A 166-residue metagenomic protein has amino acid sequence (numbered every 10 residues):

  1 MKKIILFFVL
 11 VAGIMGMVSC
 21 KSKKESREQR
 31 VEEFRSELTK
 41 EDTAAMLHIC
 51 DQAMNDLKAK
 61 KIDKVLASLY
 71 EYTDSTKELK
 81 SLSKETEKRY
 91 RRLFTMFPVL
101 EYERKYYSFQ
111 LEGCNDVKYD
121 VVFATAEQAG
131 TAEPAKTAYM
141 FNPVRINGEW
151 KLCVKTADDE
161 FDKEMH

Functional and structural regions predicted by a protein language model:
M1-V18: Sec-dependent bacterial lipoprotein signal peptides
V9, K61-I62: Residue-level recognition of short, well-ordered coil/turn positions that link secondary-structure elements
C20, T95-F97, A132: Catalytic cores of transferase enzymes with a strong primary signal for eukaryotic protein kinases
C20-A59: Short, low-complexity N-terminal intrinsically disordered segments enriched in polar/charged residues
C20-K23, S68, F161-D162: Low-complexity, Gly/Pro
L47-H48, D63-D116: Short solvent-exposed beta->alpha transition segments
S108-H166: Exposed beta-sheet edge and beta->alpha loop/turn motif
